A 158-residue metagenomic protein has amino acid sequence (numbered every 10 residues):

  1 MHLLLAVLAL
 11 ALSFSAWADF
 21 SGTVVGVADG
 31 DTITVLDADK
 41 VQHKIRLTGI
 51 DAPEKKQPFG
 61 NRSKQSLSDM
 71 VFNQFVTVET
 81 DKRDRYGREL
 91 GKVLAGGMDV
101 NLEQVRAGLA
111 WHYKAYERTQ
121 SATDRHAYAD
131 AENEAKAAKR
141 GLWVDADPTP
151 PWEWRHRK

Functional and structural regions predicted by a protein language model:
H2-L4, F14-K158: Small beta-barrel nucleic-acid-binding modules, primarily SNase/OB-fold domains and secondarily Tudor-like barrels
